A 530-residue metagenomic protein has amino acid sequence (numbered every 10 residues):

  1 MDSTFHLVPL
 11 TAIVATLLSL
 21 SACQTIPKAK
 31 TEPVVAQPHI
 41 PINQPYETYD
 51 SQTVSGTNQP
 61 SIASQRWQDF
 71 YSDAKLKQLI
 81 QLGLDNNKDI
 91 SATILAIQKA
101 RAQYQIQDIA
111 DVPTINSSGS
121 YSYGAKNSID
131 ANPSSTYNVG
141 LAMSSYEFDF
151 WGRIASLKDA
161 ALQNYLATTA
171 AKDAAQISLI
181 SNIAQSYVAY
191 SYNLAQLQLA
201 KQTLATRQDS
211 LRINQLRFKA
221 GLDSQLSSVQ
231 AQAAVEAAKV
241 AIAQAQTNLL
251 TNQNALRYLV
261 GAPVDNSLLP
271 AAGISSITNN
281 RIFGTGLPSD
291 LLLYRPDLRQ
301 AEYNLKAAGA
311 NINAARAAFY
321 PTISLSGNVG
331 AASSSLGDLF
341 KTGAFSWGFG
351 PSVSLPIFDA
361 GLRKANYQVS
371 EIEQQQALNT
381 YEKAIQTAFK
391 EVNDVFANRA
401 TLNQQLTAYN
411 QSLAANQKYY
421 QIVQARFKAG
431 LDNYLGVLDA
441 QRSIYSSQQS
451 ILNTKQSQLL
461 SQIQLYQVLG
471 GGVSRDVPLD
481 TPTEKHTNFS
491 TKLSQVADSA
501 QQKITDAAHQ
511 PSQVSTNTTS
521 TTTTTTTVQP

Functional and structural regions predicted by a protein language model:
D2-L82, L162, Q246-L293, R299 (+2 more regions): Terminal intrinsically disordered/low-complexity segments used for targeting and assembly
Q24-N182, I323-G327, I357, G361-Y367: Short flexible linkers and secondary-structure junctions
D108-I109, F148-Q176, L226, Q230 (+5 more regions): Sec/SRP-type N-terminal targeting helices
A131-S135, G343-F345, S446: Short sequence motifs at beta-strands and strand-loop junctions characteristic of Gram-negative outer-membrane
Y137-S144, S186, L287, W347-V353: Hydrophobic, lipid-facing positions within transmembrane beta-strands of outer-membrane proteins
I154, A170-L287, N398, L402 (+3 more regions): Periplasmic alpha-helical coiled-coil/stalk elements that build and connect Gram-negative outer-membrane
Q208, R212, E236-D265, A315 (+3 more regions): Short segments within alpha-helical structural elements
